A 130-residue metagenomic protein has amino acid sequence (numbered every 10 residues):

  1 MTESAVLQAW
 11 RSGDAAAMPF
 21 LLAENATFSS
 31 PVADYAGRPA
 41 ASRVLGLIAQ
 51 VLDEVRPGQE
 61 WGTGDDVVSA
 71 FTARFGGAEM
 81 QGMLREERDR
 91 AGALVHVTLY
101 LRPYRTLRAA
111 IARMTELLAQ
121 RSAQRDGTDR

Functional and structural regions predicted by a protein language model:
M1-L21: Short acidic-aromatic low-complexity motifs
A5, F28-P31, A73: A general structural-boundary detector
A15-A17, L21-D66: A solvent-exposed, acidic/Ser-Thr-rich amphipathic alpha-helical stretch
A49-P57, G62-R130: A beta-strand edge to alpha-helix "cap/lid" segment located at domain peripheries
